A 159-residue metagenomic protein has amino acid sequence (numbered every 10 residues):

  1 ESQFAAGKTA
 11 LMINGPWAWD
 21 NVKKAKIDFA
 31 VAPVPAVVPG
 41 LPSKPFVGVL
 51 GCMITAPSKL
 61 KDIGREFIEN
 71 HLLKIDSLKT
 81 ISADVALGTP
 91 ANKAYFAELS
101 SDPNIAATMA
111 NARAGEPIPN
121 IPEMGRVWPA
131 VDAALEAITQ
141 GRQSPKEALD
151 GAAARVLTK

Functional and structural regions predicted by a protein language model:
E1-V22, D62, A148: Extracytoplasmic ligand-binding clamshell segments of periplasmic binding protein
Q3, K74, A154-T158: A short structural micro-motif
F4-A6, I13, K23, L72 (+3 more regions): Alpha-helix boundary recognition
T9, E69-L73, E136, A153-A154: Solvent-exposed alpha-helix faces
M12, D76-T80, L157-K159: Secretory-pathway/luminal and periplasmic proteins that interact with or process carbohydrate-rich
W17-D84, A133, Q140-Q143: Extracytoplasmic/periplasmic substrate-recognition and gating elements
I81-A130: Long, aromatic- and glycine/proline-rich binding clefts that accommodate carbohydrate-like moieties
A110-K159: Conserved C-terminal helix/tail region of periplasmic/extracytoplasmic solute-binding proteins
